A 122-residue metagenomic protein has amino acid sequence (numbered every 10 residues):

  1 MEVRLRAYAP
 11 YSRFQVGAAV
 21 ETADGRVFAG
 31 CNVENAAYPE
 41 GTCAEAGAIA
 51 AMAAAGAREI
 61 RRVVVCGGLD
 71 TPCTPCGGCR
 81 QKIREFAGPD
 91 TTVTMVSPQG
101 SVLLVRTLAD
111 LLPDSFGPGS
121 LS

Functional and structural regions predicted by a protein language model:
M1-R6, A57-S122: C-terminal binding/interaction regions
A9-S12: Short loop/turn motifs at secondary-structure junctions and domain boundaries
Q15, F28, P39, P75-C76: Short glycine/serine/threonine-biased micro-segments
Q15-T22: Short beta-strand scaffold segments in enzyme catalytic cores
T22-D24, P98-Q99: Short acidic-glycine loop/turn motifs at beta-strand connectors
D24-N35, R58-V63: Glycine/charged-rich beta-loop-alpha catalytic/anionic-binding loops adjacent to active sites
C31-A46: Compact, glycine-rich, soluble single-domain proteins
G47-A55, Q81: Feature captures the catalytic cores and cofactor-binding loops of soluble hydro-lyases/lyases that act on carboxylate
